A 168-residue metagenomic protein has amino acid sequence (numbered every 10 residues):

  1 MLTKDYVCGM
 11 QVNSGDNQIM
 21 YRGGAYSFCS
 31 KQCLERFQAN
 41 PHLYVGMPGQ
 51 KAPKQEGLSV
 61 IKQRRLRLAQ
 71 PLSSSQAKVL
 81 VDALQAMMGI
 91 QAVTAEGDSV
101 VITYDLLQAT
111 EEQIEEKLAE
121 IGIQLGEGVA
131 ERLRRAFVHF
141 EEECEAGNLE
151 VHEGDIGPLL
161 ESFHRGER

Functional and structural regions predicted by a protein language model:
D5-C8: Short cysteine-rich clusters marking metal-coordination/redox-active sites
K31-C33, D105-E111: Helix N-cap motif at beta-to-alpha junctions
L34-M47: Short metal-binding segments enriched for Cys and/or His
H42, V79-L84, Q113-G122: Short amphipathic alpha-helices in soluble, non-transmembrane regions that often serve as interface/regulatory elements
G46-L58, V93, E120-V138: Conserved short beta-strand edge segments in small beta-sheet-based binding/regulatory domains
P53-L72: Short glycine-/aliphatic-rich beta-strand segments at the starts of folded cytosolic domains
P71-L72, L80-S99, Q124: Short acidic amphipathic segments
R135-L160: Short, low-order "capping/linker" segments at domain edges
